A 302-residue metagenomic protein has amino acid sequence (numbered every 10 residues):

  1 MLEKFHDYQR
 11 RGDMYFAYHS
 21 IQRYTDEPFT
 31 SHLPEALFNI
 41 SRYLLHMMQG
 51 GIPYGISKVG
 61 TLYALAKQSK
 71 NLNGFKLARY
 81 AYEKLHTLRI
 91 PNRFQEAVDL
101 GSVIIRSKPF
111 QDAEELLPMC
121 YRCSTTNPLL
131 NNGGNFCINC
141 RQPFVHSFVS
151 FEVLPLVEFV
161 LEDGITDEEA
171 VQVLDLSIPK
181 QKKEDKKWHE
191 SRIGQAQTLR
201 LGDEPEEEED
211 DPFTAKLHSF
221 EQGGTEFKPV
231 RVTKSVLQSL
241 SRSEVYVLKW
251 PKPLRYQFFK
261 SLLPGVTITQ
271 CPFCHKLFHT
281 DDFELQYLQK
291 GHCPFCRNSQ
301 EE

Functional and structural regions predicted by a protein language model:
M1-E302: Extended alpha-helical assembly domains of large eukaryotic scaffold proteins
